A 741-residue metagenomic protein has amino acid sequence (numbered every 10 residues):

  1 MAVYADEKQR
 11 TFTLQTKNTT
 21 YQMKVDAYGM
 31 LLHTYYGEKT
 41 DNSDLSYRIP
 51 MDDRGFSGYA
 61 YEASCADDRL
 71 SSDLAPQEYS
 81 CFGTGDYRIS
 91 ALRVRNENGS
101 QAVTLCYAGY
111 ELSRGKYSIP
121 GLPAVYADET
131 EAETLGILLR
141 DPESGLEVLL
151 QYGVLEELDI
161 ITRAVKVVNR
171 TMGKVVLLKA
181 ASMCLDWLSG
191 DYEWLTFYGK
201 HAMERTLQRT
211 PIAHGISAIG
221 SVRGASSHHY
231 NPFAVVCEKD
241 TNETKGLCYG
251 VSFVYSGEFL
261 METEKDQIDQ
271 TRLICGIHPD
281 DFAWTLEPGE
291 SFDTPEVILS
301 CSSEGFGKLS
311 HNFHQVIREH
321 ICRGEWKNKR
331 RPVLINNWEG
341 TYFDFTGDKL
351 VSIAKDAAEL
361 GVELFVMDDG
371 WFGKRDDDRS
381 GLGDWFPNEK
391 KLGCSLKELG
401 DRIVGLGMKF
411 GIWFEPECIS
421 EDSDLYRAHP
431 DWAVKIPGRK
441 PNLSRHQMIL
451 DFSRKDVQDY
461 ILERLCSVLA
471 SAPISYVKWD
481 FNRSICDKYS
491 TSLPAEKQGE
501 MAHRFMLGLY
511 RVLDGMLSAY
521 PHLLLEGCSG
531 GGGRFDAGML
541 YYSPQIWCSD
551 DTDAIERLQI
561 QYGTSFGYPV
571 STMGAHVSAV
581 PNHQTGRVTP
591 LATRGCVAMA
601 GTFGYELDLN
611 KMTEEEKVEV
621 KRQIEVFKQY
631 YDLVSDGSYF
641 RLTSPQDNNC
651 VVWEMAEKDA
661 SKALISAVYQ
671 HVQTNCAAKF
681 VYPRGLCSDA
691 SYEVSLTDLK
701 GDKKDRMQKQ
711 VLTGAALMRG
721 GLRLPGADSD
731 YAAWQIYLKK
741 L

Functional and structural regions predicted by a protein language model:
A5, R10-K17, Y21, L31-E264 (+2 more regions): Polysaccharide-binding surfaces and accessory modules of carbohydrate-active proteins
N18, V165, G289, I335 (+7 more regions): Conserved, mostly hydrophobic/aromatic
D73-K116, K245-G257, C301-E325, V362-D369 (+3 more regions): Glycine-rich, aromatic-flanked loop segments that form ligand/cofactor-binding clefts across common enzyme folds
S100-Y107, W284-S303, Y731-L738: Short Pro-Gly-centered flexible turn/kink motifs
E243, S644-C687: Carbohydrate-binding surface patches
W326-E463, Y476: Aromatic-lined carbohydrate-binding/catalytic grooves of carbohydrate-active enzymes
G393-S395, H429, A433-P590, T602 (+2 more regions): Active-site neighborhood of glycoside hydrolase catalytic domains
H671-L741: C-terminal beta-sandwich/jelly-roll accessory domains of carbohydrate-active enzymes
